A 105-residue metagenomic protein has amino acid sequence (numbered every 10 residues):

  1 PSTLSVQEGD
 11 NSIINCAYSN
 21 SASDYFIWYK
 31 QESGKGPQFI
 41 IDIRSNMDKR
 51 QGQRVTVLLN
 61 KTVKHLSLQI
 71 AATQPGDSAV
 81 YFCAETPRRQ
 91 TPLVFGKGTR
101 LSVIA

Functional and structural regions predicted by a protein language model:
P1-A105: Extracellular domains of the immunoglobulin superfamily
